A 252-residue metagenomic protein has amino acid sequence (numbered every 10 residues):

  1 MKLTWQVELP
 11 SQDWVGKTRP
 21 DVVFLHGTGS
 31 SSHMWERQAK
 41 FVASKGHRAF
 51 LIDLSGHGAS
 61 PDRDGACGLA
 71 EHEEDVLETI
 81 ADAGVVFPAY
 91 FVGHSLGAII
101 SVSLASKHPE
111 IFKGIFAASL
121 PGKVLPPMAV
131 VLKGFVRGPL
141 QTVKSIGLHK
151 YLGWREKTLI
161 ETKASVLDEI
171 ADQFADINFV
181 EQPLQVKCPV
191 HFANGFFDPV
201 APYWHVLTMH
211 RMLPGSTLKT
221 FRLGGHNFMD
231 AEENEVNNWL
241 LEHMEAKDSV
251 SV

Functional and structural regions predicted by a protein language model:
M1-V22, S44-H47, E161, L241-V252: Alpha/beta-hydrolase fold catalytic core
L9, S44, R48-V92, N238: Active-site loop/oxyanion-hole signature of alpha/beta-hydrolase fold enzymes
D13-A59: Conserved HGGG/HGGXW glycine-rich cap/lid loop of the alpha/beta-hydrolase fold
I99-K107, F112-T142: Flexible "cap/lid" loop of the alpha/beta hydrolase fold
P127-K187: Conserved alpha/beta-hydrolase catalytic His-Asp/Glu region
V186, F192-N194: Short beta-strand/loop motif that positions the catalytic acidic residue of the alpha/beta-hydrolase fold
F197-A201: Acidic catalytic loop of the alpha/beta-hydrolase fold
G224-N237: Catalytic histidine-centered segment of alpha/beta-hydrolase-like enzymes
